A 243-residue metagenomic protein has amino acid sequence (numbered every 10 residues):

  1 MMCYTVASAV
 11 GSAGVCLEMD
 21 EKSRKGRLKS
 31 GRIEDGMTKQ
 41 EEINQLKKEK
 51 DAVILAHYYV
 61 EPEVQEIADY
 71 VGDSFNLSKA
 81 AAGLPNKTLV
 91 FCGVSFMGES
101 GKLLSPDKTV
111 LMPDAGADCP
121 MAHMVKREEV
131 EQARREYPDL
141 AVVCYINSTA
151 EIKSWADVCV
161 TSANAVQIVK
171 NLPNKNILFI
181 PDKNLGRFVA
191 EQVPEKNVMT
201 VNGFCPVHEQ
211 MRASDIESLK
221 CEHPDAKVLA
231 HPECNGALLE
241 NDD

Functional and structural regions predicted by a protein language model:
Y4-T5, K22, Q40: Absolute N-terminal positional cue centered near the fourth residue
L17-E18, R24-G36: Short, Lys/Arg-enriched N-terminal segments with co-localized hydrophobic residues within the first ~10-30 amino acids
G36-D243: Active-site loop-to-helix "anion-binding N-cap" substructures in soluble metabolic enzymes
